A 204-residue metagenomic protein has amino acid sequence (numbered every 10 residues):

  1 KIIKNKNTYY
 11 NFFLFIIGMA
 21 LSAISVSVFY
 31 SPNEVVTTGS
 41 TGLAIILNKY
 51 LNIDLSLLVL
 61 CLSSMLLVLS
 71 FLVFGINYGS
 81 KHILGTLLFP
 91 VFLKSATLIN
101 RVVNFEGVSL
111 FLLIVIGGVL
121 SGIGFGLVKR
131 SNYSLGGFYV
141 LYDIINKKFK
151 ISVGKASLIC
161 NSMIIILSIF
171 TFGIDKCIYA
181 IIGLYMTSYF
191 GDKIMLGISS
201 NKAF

Functional and structural regions predicted by a protein language model:
K1-F204: Core subunits and conserved enzymes of cellular information-processing and envelope-translocation systems across
